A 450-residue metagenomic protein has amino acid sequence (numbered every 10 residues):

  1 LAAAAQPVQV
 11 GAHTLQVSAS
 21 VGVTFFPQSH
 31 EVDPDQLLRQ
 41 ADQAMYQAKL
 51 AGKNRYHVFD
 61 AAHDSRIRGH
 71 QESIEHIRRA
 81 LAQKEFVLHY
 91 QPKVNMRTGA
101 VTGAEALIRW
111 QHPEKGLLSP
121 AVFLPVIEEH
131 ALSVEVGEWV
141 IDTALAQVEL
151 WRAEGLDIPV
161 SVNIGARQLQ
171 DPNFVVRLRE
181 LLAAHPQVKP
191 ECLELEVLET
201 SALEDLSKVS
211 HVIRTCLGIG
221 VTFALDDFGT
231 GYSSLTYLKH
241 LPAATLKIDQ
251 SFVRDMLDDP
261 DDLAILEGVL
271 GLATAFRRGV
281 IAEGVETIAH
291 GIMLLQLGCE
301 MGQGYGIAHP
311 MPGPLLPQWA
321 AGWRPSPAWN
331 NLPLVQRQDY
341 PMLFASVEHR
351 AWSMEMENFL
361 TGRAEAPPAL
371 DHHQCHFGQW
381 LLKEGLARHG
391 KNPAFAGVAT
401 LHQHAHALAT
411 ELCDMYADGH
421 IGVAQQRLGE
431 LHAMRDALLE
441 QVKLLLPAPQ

Functional and structural regions predicted by a protein language model:
A2, R39, Q43, E72-R79 (+10 more regions): Generic recognition of well-ordered alpha-helical segments within structured catalytic/regulatory domains
A2-A19, K49, G116, R152-I158 (+1 more regions): Catalytic core regions of nucleotide second-messenger enzymes
Q6-Q9, H13, S20-S29, Q36-A51 (+11 more regions): Cyclic nucleotide signaling catalytic output domains
L15-A19, F86, A104, I158-V160 (+2 more regions): PAS and PAS-like sensory/regulatory domains
P27-Q28, Q47-H89, R97, I127-A131 (+3 more regions): C-di-GMP signaling machinery
A61-S65, E72-V188, L198-S201, R214-T215 (+4 more regions): Bacterial c-di-GMP phosphodiesterase EAL domain
L181-M256, L270-L272, F276-H309: The catalytic core of metal-dependent phosphodiesterases that act on cyclic dinucleotides
Q296, Q318-Q450: Non-catalytic regulatory/interaction regions at protein termini and inter-domain linkers
